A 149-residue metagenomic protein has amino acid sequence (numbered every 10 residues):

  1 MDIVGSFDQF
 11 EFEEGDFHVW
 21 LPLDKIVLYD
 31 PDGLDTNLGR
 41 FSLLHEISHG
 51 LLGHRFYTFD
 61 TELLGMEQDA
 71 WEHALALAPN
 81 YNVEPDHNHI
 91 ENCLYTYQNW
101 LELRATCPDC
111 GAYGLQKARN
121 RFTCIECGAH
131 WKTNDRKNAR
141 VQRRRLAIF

Functional and structural regions predicted by a protein language model:
M1-G39, G50, H54: Active-site scaffold of zinc-dependent metalloenzymes
V4-E13, D60, L77-P79, D109 (+1 more regions): N-terminal accessory/interface modules of nucleic-acid-binding and processing proteins
N37, F41-L44, L64: Glycine-rich phosphate-binding loop at the start of an alpha helix
S42, A70-H73, Y97: Long, contiguous hydrophobic alpha-helical segments, chiefly transmembrane helices and signal peptides
H45, H49: Histidine-centered divalent metal-coordination motifs
G53-T61: Substrate-binding clefts and substrate-entry loops adjacent to catalytic sites of polymer-processing enzymes acting on
E62-I90: Post-HExxH zinc-binding segment in Zn-dependent metallohydrolases
Y81-H87, N92-F149: Pan-zinc metallopeptidase signature
